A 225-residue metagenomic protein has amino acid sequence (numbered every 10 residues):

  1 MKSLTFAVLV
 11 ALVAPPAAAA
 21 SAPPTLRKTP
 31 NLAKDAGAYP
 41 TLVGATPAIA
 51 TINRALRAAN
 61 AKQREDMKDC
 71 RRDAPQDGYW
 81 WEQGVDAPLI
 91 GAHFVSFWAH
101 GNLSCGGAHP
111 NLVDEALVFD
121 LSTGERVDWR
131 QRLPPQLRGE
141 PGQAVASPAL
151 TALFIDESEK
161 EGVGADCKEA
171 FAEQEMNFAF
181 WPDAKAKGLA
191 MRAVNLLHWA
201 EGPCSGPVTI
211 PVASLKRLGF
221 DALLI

Functional and structural regions predicted by a protein language model:
M1-A7: Sec-dependent signal peptide recognition, specifically the positively charged N-region followed immediately by
V13-A17: N-terminal signal peptide c-region/cleavage motif recognized by signal peptidases
A19-I225: Compositionally biased intrinsically disordered regions enriched in Thr/Gly
